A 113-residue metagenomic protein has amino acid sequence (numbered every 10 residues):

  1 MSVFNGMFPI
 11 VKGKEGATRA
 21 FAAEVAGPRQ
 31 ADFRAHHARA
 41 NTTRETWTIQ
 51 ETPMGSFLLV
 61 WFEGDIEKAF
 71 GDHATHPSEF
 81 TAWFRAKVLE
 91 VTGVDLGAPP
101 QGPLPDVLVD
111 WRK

Functional and structural regions predicted by a protein language model:
F4-I10, T18, E45-H76: Short, well-ordered beta-strand segments in beta-rich or mixed alpha/beta enzyme and ligand-binding folds
V11-K12, K113: Well-ordered, non-transmembrane segments within structured domains
G13-P28: Amphipathic alpha-helical segments
Q30-T43, E63-Q101: An amphipathic, aromatic/His-enriched active-site/gating alpha helix that lines ligand/cofactor pockets
L96-K113: Short, low-order "capping/linker" segments at domain edges
